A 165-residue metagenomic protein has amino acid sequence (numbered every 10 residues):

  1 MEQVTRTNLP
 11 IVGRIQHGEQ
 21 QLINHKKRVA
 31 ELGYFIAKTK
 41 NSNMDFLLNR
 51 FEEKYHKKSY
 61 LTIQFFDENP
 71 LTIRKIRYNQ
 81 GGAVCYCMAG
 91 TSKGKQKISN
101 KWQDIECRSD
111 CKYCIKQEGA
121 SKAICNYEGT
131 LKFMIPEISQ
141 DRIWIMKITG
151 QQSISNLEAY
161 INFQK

Functional and structural regions predicted by a protein language model:
M1-E137: OB-fold ssDNA-binding interfaces and closely related basic DNA-contact patches used across DNA replication/repair
Q117-K165: Extended serine/threonine-enriched, polar tracts that run as long, contiguous segments within proteins
